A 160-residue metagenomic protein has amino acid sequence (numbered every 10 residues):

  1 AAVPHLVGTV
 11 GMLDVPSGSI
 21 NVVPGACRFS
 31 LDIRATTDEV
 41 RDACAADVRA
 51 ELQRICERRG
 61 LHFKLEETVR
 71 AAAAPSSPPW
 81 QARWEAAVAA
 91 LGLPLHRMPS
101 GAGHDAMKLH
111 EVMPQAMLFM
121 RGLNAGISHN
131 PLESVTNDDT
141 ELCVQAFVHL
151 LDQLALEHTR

Functional and structural regions predicted by a protein language model:
A1, P16, R34-T36, E51-R59 (+4 more regions): Change "in soluble alpha/beta enzymes" to "in soluble alpha/beta proteins
A1-E39, A43, V69: Midchain, well-structured core segments that form catalytic/ion-binding scaffolds
A1-V10, N21, I55-E66, L93-P99 (+1 more regions): Flexible, glycine/charged-enriched surface loops at secondary-structure junctions
A26-R34, F63-E67, N124-P131: A short small-residue
A43, S76-P79, V135-D139: Alpha-helix N-cap and loop-to-helix initiation/capping positions
A43-Q53: Short amphipathic alpha-helices in soluble, non-transmembrane regions that often serve as interface/regulatory elements
H62, E66-F119: Active-site-adjacent substrate-binding region of metalloamidase/peptidase-like peptide-processing proteins
L95-A146, L150: Zn-dependent metallopeptidase/amidohydrolase metal-coordination segment
